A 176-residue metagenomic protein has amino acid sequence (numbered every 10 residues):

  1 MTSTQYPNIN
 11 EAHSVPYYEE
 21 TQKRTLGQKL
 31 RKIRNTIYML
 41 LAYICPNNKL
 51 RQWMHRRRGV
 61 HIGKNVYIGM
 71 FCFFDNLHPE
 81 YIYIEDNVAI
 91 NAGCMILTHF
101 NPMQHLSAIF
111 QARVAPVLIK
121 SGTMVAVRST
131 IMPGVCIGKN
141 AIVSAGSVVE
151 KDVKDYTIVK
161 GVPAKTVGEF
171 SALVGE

Functional and structural regions predicted by a protein language model:
M1-G59, F100-P102, G122, V162-E176: Terminal amphipathic alpha-helical/low-complexity segments used for targeting or macromolecular assembly
R58, K64, G69-M70, D75 (+11 more regions): Left-handed beta-helix
I82, Q111-A112: Charged helix-capping and loop-helix junction motifs
M103-Q104, P133: Short glycine/proline-enriched, acidic/aromatic patches that form the donor-sugar handling elements
Q104-Q111: Flexible, solvent-exposed loop segments that connect beta-strands
Q111, T157-I158, A172-G175: Short, glycine/charged-enriched secondary-structure capping and boundary segments
